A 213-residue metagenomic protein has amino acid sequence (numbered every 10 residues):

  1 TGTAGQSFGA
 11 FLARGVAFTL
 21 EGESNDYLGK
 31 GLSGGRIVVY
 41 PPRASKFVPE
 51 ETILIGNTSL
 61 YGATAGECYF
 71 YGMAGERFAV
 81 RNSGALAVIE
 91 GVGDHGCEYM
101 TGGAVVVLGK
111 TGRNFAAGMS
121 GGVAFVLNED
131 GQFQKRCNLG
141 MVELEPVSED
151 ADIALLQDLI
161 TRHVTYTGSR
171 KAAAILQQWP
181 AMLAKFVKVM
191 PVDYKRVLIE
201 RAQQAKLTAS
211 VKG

Functional and structural regions predicted by a protein language model:
T1-G213: Long, distal/terminal scaffolding or interaction modules with repetitive or compositionally biased sequence
